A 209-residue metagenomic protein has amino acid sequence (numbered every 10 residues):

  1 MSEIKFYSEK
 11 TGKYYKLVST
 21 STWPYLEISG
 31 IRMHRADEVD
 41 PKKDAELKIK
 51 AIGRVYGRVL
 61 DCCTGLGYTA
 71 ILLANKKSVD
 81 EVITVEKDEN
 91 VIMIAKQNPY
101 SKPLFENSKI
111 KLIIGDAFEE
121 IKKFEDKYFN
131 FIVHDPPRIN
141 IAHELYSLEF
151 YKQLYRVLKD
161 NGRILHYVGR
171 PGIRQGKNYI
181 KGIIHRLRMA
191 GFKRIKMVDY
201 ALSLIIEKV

Functional and structural regions predicted by a protein language model:
M1-S19: N-terminal auxiliary segments of SAM/dcSAM-dependent transferases
V39-G57: Conserved alpha-helix/loop element of class I SAM-dependent methyltransferases that forms part of the SAM/SAH-binding
V55-L66, I83: Conserved class I S-adenosyl-L-methionine
L66-V79: Conserved SAM-binding loop of SAM-dependent methyltransferases across substrates and taxa, primarily the Class I
K87-D126: S-adenosyl-L-methionine
N130-L145: A short SAM/SAH-binding and catalytic strip from SAM-dependent methyltransferases
Y146-R163: A short glycine-rich, Lys/Arg-flanked "PGG" loop and its adjoining helix->strand segment in the class I
R170-V209: Class I S-adenosyl-L-methionine
